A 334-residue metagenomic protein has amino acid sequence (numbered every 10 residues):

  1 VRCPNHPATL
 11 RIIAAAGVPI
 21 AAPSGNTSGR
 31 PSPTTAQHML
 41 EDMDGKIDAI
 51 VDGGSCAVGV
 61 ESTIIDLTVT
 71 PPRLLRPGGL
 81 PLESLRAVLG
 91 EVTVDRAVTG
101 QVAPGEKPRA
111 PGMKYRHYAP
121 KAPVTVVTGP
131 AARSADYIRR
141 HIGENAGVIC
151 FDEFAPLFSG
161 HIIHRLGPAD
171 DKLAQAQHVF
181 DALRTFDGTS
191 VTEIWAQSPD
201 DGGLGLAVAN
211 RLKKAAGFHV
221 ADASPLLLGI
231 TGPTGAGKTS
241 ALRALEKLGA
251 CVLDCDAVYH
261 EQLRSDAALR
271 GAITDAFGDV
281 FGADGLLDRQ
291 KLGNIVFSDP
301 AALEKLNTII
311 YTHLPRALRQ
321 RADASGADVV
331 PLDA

Functional and structural regions predicted by a protein language model:
V1-A223: Active-site-adjacent structural elements in enzyme catalytic cores
R11, A16-I20, A49, L318-A334: Phosphate/Mg2+-binding loops and adjacent switch elements in nucleotide/diphosphate-handling enzyme cores
I230: Hydrophobic anchor at the beta1->P-loop junction of P-loop NTPases
P233, L245: P-loop (Walker A) phosphate-binding loop of NTP-binding proteins
A236: ATP-binding Walker
T239: Walker A/P-loop
E246-C255, A267-A268: Post-Walker A helix-loop "phosphate-sensing" segment adjacent to the P-loop in P-loop NTPases
A257-V329: ATP-dependent small-molecule kinase phosphotransfer cores that center on conserved nucleotide phosphate-binding segments
